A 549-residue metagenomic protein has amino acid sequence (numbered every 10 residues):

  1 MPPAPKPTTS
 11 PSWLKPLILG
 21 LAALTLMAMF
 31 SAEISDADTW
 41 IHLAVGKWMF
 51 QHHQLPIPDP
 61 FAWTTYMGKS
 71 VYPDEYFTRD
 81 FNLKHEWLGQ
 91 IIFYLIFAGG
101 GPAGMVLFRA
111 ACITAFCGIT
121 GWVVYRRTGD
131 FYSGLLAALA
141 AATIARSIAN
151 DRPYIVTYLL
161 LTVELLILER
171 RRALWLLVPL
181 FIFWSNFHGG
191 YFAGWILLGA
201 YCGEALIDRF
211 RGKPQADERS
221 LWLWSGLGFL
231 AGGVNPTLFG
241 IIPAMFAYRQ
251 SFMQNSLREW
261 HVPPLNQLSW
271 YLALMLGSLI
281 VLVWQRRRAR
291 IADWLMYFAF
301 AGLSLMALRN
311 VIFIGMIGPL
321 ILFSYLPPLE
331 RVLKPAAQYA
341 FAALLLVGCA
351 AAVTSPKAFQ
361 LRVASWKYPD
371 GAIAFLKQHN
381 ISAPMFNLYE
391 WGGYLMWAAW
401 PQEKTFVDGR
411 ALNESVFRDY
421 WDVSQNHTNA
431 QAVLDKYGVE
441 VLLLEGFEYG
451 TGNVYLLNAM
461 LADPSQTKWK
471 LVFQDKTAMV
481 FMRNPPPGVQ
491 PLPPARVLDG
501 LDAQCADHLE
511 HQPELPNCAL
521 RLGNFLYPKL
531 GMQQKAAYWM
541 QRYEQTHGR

Functional and structural regions predicted by a protein language model:
G20, T120-T143: Transmembrane-helix signature of polytopic, membrane-embedded enzymes that assemble or transfer cell-envelope glycans
L26, A141-A145, L165-I167, W175-G189 (+3 more regions): Membrane-interface alpha helices of multi-pass inner-membrane proteins
F50, G189-R287: Transmembrane catalytic cores of multi-pass membrane glycosyltransferases and polysaccharide-assembly enzymes
T64-A103, L107: Short hydrophobic/aromatic helix or loop-helix immediately within or flanking a transmembrane segment in polytopic
L107-R127: Transmembrane-helix motifs of polytopic, lipid-linked glycan transferases
L161-W175, L279-R288: Membrane-interface transmembrane helices that cradle and orient dolichyl/undecaprenyl
S225-F229, L320-T354: Signature aromatic-anchored transmembrane alpha helix within multi-pass, membrane-resident enzymes that catalyze glycan
K357-V363, K367-E390, W400-K404, A411-R549: C-terminal luminal/periplasmic domains and tails of membrane-associated envelope-modifying transferases
